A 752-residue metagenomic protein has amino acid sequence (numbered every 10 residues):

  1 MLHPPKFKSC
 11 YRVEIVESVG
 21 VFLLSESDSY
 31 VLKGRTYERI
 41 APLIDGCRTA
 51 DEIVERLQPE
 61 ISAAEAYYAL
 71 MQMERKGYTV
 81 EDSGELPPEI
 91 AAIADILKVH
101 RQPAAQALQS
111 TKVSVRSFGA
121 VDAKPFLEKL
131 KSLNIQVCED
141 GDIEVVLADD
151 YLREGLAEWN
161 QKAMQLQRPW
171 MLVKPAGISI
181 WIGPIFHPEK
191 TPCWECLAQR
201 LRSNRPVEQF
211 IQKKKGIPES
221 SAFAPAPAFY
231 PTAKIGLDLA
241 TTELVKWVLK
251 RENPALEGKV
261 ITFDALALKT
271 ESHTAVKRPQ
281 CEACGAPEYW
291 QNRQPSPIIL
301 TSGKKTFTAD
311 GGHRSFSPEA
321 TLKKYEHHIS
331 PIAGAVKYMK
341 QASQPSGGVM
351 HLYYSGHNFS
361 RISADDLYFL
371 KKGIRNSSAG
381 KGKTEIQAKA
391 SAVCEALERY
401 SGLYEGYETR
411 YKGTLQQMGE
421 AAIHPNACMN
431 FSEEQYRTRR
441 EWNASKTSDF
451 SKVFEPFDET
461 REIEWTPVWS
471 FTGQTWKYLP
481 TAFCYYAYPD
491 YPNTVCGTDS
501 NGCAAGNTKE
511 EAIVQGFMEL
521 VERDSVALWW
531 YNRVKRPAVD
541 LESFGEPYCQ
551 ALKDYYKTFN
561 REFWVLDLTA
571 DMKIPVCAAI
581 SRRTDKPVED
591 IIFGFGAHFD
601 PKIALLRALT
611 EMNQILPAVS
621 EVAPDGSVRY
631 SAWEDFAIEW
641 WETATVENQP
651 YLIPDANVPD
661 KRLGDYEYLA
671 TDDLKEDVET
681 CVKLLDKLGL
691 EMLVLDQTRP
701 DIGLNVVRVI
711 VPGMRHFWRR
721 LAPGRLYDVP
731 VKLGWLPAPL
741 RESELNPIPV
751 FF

Functional and structural regions predicted by a protein language model:
M1-D28: Long, low-complexity, charged/polar intrinsically disordered regions in eukaryotic proteins
S25-Q136, Q161, L172, S179-P188 (+2 more regions): Long, charge-rich, low-complexity alpha-helical segments
C47, V260, E271-F752: Helix-biased "structured C-terminal domain" signature
F118, F126-K129, L133, G141-D238 (+2 more regions): E1/E1-like adenylate-forming module used to activate ubiquitin-like modifiers and sulfur-carrier proteins
K124-S132, E158-W159, P547-Y555, C681: Short, aromatic/basic amphipathic alpha-helical patches
V137, P169-M171, F563, M692: Hydrophobic beta-strand scaffold residues
M171-K174, E257, V694: A structural signal for short, well-ordered beta-strand segments and their strand-loop junctions that often border
